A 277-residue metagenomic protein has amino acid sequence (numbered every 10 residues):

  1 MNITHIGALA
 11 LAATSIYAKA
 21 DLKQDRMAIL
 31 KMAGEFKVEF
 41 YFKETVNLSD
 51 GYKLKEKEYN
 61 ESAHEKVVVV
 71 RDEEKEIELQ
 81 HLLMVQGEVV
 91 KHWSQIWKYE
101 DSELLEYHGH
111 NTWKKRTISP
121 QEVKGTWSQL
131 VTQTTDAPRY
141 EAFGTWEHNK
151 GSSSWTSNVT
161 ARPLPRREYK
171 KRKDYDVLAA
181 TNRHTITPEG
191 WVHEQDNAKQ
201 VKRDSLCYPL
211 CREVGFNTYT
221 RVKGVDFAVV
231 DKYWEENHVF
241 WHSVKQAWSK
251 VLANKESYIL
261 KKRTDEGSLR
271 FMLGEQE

Functional and structural regions predicted by a protein language model:
M1-L9: Sec-dependent signal peptide recognition, specifically the positively charged N-region followed immediately by
L9-A18: Hydrophobic h-region of N-terminal signal peptides that target proteins for export in Gram-negative bacteria
D21-E35: N-terminal helix-cap/turn-to-beta initiation motif at the start of protein domains
L22-D25, Y41-E74: Short, solvent-exposed loop/hinge segments that bridge or flank secondary-structure elements
K55-K57, E61-R71, Q80, S94-W97 (+2 more regions): Hydrophobic/aromatic beta-strand elements that line small-molecule binding cavities or substrate pockets in beta-rich
D72-H110: N-terminal intrinsically disordered, cationic/polar leader segments that include organellar targeting peptides
K124-A179, K199: Short helix-loop boundary/capping segments
D176-E277: Acidic, serine/threonine-rich low-complexity disordered tracts
